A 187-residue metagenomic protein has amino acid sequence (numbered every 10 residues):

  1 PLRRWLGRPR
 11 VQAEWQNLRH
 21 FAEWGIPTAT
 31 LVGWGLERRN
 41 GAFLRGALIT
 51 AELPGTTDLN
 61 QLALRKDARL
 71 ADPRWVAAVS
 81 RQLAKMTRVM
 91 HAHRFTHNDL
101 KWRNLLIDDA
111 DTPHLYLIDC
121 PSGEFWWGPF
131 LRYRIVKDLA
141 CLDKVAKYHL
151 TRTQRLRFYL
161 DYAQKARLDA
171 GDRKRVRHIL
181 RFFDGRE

Functional and structural regions predicted by a protein language model:
P1-A63, Q82-H93, H97: Conserved ATP-binding subdomain of kinase catalytic cores across diverse folds
P1-R4, L70-P73, K144: A short, structure-level motif marking secondary-structure boundaries and short turns
E52, I107-D109: Conserved hydrophobic "DFG−1" position in protein kinase catalytic cores
K66-A78: Activation segment of protein kinase catalytic domains, centered on the conserved DFG
L100-I107: Hydrophobic residue at the +6 position relative to the catalytic HRD Asp in the kinase catalytic loop
D109-L115: Active-site beta-strand-loop-beta-strand hairpin of nuclease catalytic cores that positions key catalytic residues
Y116-F183: C-lobe/activation-segment region of protein kinase-like
R186-E187: ATP/Mg2+ or Mg2+-diphosphate-binding catalytic cores that bind nucleotide phosphates or diphosphates via glycine-rich
